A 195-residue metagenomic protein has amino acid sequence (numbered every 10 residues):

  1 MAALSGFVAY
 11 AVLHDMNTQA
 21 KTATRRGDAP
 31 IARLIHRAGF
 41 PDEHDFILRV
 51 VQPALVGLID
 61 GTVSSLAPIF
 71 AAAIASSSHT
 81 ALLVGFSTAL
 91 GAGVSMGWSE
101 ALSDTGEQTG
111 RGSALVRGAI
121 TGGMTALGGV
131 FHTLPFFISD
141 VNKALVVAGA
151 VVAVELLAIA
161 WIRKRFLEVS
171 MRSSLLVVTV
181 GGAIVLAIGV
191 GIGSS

Functional and structural regions predicted by a protein language model:
L4-H132, S139-V151, E155, V185 (+1 more regions): Hydrophobic, small-residue-rich transmembrane alpha-helices and their short perimembrane loops in multi-pass membrane
A158-A183: Interfacial loop-to-transmembrane junctions
